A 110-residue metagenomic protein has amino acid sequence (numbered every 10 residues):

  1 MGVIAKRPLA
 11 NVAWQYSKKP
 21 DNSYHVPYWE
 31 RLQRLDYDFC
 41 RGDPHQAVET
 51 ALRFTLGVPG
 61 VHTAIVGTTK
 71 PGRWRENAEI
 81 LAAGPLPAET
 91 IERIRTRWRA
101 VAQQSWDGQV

Functional and structural regions predicted by a protein language model:
M1-V110: Structured C-terminal cap/extension of enzyme domains
